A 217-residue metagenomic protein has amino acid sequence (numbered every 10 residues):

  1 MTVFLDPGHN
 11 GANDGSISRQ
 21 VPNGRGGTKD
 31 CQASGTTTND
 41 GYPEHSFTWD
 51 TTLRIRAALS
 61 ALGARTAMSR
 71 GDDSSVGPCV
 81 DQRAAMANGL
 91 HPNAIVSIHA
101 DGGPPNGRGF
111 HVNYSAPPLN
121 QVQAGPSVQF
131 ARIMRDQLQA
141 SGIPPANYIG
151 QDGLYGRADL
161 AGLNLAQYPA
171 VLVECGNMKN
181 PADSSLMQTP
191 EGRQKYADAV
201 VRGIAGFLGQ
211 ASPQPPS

Functional and structural regions predicted by a protein language model:
T2, P7-T51: Active-site-proximal loop motif in hydrolases
N39-S217: Active-site-proximal helix/loop segments of hydrolytic enzymes
